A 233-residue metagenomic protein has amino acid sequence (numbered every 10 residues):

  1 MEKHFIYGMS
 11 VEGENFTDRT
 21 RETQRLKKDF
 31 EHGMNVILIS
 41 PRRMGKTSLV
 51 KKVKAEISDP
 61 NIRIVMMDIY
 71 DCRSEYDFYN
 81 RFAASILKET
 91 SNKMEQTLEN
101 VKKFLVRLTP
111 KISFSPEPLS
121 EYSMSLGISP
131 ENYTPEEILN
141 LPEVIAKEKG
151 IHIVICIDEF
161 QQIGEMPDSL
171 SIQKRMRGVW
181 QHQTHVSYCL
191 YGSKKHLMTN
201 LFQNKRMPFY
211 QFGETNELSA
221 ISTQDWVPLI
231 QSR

Functional and structural regions predicted by a protein language model:
M1-M9, S113-M124, I153, F209 (+1 more regions): Short, basic/glycine-rich phosphate-binding loops at helix/coil junctions that contact nucleotide phosphates
M1-V36, P41: A short, basic N-terminal segment
S40-M44, S48-I153: P-loop NTPase nucleotide-binding core
K52-V53, F78-S85, R175, L197 (+2 more regions): Alpha-helical scaffold elements adjacent to nucleotide-binding pockets in ATP/GTP-utilizing enzyme cores
P60-I64, T184-V186, Q211-E214: Short glycine-/polar-rich loops that comprise or flank the Walker A/P-loop and associated switch/sensor motifs
M124-K194, Q203: Conserved Walker B catalytic segment
K195-G213: Short regulatory helix/loop adjacent to the ATP-binding pocket of P-loop NTPases
L218-R233: Conserved small helical "lid"/interfacial subdomain of P-loop NTPases
